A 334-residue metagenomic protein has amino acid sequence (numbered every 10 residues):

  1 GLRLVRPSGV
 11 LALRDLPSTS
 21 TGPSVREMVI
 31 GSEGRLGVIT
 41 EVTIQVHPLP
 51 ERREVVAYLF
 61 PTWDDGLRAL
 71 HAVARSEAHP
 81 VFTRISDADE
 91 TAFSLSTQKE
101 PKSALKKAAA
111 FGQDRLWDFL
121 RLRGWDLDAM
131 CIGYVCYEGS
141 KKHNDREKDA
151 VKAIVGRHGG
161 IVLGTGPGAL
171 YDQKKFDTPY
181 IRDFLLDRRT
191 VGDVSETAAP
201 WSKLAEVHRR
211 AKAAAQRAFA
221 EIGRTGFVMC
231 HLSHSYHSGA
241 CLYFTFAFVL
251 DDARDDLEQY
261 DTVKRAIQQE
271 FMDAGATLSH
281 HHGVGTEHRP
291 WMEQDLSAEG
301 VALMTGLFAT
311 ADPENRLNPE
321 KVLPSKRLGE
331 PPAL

Functional and structural regions predicted by a protein language model:
G1-S86, A333-L334: FAD-binding subdomain of flavoenzyme oxidoreductases
G1-T19, R209, V249-T262, T286 (+1 more regions): A short, flexible low-complexity segment enriched in Lys/Arg and Gly/Pro that occurs in N-terminal basic tails
R3, R26, L36-E41, D64-A74 (+4 more regions): Predominant activation on well-ordered alpha-helical scaffold segments within soluble catalytic domains
R14-P17, T40-V42, P50-R52, R68-A69 (+5 more regions): Short acidic, glycine/serine/threonine-rich loops at helix termini
L70-A266, A274: C-terminal substrate-recognition/cap domain of FAD-linked oxidoreductases
M272, A276-S279, R316: Charged/polar positions within long, soluble alpha-helices
G285-L334: Activity-critical C-terminal alpha-helical subdomain
